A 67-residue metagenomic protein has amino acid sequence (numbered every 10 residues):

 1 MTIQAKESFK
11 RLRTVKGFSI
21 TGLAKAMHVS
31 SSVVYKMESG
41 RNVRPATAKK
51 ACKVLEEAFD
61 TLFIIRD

Functional and structural regions predicted by a protein language model:
M1-V15: A short, Lys/Arg-rich alpha-helix, primarily the initiator
F9, L23-A24, V34-M37: Conserved hydrophobic/aromatic packing and binding residues within compact polymer-binding modules
R13, A24, C52: The alpha-helix within a helix-turn-helix
H28-N42: Recognition helix of helix-turn-helix/homeodomain-like DNA-binding domains that insert into the DNA major groove
G40-K53: Short, basic-rich loop-to-helix N-cap that marks the start of a DNA-contacting helix
E56-D67: Short C-terminal boundary/hinge segments that cap the last helix of small helical domains
